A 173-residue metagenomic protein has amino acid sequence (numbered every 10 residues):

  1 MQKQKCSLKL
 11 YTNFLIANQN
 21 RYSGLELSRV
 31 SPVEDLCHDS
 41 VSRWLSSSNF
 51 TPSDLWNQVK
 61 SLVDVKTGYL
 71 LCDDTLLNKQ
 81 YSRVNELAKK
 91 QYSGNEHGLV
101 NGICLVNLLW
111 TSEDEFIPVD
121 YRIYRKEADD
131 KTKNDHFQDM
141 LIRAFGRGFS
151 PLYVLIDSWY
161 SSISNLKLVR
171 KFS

Functional and structural regions predicted by a protein language model:
M1-F50: Gly/serine-rich nucleotide phosphate-binding loop at the start of the catalytic core of nucleotide/ADP-ribose-handling
C37-R43, N95-P151: Electropositive, glycine- and tryptophan-enriched low-complexity nucleic-acid-binding patches
S47-E115, R125: Active-site-proximal, Lys/Arg-enriched surface segment that forms a nucleic-acid-binding/basic interface patch
S61, G146, L166-S173: Short, surface-exposed basic-aromatic patches at helix termini and helix-loop junctions that form
Y69-C72, P118-D120, Y153-L155: A structural signal for short, well-ordered beta-strand segments and their strand-loop junctions that often border
Y81-R83, S162-L168: A short acidic (Asp/Glu
L155-S162: Acidic, metal-coordinating catalytic cores used for nucleic-acid/nucleotide bond scission and strand-transfer chemistry
